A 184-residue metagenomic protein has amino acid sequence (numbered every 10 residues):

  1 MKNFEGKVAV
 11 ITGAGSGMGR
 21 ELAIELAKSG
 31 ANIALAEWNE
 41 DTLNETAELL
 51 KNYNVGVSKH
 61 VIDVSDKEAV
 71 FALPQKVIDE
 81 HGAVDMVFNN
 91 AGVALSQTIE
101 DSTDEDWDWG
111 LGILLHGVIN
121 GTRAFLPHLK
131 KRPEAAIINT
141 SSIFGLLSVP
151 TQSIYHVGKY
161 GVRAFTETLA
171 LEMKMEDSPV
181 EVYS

Functional and structural regions predicted by a protein language model:
V8, G15-G17: Conserved glycine-rich cofactor-binding loop
S29-E45: Conserved glycine-rich Rossmann-like NAD(P)H-binding loop of the short-chain dehydrogenase/reductase
E40-D41, V61-A72, D104: The beta1-alpha1 cofactor-binding region of Rossmann-like NAD(H)/NADP(H)-dependent oxidoreductases
T98-I99, T103-L111: Substrate-binding pocket helix/loop in short-chain dehydrogenase/reductase
E100, L147-I154: Active-site loop immediately N-terminal to the catalytic Tyr-X3-Lys motif of short-chain dehydrogenase/reductase
T122, G158: Active-site helix of classical SDR
S142: Residue(s) in the substrate-gating loop at a strand-loop-helix junction that position the organic substrate next
